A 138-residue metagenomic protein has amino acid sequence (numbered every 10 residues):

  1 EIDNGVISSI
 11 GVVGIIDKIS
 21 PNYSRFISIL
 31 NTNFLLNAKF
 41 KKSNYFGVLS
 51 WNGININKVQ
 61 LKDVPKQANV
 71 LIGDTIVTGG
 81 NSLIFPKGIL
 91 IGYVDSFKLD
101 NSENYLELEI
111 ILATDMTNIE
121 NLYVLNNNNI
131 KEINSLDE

Functional and structural regions predicted by a protein language model:
E1-E138: A secondary-structure micro-motif
